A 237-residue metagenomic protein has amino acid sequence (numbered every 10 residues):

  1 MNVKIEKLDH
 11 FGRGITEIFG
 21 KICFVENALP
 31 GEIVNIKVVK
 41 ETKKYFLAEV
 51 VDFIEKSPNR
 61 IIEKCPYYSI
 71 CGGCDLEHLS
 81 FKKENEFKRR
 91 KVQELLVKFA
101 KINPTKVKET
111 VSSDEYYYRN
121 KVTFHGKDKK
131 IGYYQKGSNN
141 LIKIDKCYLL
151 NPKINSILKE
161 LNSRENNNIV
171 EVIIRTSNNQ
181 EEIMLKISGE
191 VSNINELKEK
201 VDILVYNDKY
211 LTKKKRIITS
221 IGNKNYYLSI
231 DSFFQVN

Functional and structural regions predicted by a protein language model:
M1-V236: Accessory RNA-recognition modules of RNA-modification enzymes
